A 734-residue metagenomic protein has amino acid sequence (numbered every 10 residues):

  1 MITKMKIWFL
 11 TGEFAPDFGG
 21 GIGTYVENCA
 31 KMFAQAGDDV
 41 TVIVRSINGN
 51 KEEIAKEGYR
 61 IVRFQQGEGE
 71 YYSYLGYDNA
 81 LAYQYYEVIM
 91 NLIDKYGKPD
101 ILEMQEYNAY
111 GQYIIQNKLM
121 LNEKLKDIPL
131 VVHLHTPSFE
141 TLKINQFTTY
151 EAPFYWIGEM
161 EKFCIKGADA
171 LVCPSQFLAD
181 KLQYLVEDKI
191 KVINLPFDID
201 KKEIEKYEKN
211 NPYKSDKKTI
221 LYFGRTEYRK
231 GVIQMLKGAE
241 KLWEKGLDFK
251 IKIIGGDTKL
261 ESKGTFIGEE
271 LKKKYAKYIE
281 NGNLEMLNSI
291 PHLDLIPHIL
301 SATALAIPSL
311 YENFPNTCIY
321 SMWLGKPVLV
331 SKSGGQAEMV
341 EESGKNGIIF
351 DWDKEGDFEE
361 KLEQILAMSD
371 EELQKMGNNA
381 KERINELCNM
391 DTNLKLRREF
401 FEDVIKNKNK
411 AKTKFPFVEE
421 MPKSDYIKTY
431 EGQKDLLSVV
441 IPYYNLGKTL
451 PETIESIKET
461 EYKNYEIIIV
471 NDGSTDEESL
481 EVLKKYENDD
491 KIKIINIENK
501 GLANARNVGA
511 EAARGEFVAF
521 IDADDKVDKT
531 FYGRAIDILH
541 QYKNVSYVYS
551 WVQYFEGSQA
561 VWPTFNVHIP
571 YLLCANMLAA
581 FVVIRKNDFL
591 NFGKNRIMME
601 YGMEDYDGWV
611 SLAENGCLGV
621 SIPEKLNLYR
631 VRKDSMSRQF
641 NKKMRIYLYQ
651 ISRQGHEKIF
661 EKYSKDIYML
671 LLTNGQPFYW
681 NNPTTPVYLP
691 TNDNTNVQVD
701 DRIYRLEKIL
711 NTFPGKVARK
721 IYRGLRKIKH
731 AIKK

Functional and structural regions predicted by a protein language model:
L310, E498: Aromatic "clamp/platform" in nucleotide-sugar-dependent glycosyltransferases that forms part of the donor/acceptor
P327-V330: Short hydrophobic beta-strand element within catalytic cores of glycosyltransferases and related nucleotide-activated
E342-S343, G347-G356, Q364-D370: Conserved acidic donor-binding segment of nucleotide-sugar-dependent glycosyltransferases
Y430, Q650-K734: Boundary detector for helix-to-coil junctions that initiate low-complexity/charged tails
K458-N496: Acidic donor-binding segment of Leloir-type glycosyltransferases
V518: Short aromatic/hydrophobic "clamp" motif used to bind/position activated sugar donors
T530-V561: Conserved donor NDP-sugar-binding/catalytic core segment of glycosyltransferases
Y601-G608: Acidic donor-binding loop at a coil-to-helix junction in glycosyltransferase catalytic cores that engages
